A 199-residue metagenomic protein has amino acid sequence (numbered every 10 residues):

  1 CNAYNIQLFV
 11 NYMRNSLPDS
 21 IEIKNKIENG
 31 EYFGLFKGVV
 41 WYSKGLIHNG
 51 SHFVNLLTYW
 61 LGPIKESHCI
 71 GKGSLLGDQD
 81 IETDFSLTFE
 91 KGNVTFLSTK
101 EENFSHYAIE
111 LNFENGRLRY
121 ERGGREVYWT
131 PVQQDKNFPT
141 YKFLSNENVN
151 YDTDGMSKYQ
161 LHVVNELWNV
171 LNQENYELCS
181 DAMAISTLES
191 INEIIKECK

Functional and structural regions predicted by a protein language model:
C1-G45: A contiguous active-site-proximal alpha/beta segment in oxidoreductase catalytic domains
A3, Q7, N165-K199: C-terminal helix-rich "cap/oligomerization" subdomain common to oxidoreductases
A3-Y4, P63, E90, E114 (+1 more regions): Structured helix-beta-strand junction loops
Y12-S16, K44, K100, N115-R117 (+2 more regions): Short, flexible active-site-adjacent loop segments at beta-strand->alpha-helix junctions, enriched in small/polar
P18, H48, C179: Residue-level signal for the nucleotide or nucleotide-sugar donor/cofactor binding architecture
D19-S20, F53-V54, Q160-N165, I191: A general structural signal for well-ordered alpha-helical segments in protein cores
G34-E110: Rossmann-like dinucleotide-binding domain that binds NAD(P)(H)
N112-A182: C-terminal glycine/acidic-rich active-site capping loop/insertion
